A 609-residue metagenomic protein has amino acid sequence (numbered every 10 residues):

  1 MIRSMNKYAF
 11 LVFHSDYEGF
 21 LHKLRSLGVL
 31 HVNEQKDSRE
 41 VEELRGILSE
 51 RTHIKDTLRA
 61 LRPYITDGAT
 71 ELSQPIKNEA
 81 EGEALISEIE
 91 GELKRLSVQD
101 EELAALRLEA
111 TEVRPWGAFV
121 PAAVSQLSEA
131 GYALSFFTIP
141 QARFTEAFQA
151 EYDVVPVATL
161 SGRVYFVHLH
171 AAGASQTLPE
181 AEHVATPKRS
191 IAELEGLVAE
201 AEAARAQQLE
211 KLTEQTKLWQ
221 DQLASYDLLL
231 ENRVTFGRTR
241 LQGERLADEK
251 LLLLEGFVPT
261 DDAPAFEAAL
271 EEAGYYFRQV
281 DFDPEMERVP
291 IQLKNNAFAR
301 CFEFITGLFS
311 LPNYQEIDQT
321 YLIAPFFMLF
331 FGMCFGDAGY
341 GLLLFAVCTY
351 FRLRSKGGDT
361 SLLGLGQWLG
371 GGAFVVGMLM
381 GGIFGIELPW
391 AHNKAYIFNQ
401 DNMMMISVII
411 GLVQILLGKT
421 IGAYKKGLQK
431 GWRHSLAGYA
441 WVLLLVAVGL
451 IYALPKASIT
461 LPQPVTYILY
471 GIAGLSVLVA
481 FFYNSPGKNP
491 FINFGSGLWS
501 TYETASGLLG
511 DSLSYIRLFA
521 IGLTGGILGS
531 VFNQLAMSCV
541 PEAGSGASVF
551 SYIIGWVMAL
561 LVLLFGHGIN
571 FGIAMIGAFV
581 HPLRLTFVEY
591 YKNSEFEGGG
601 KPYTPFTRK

Functional and structural regions predicted by a protein language model:
M1-L322, F351, K356-G366: Long, charged N-terminal accessory/stalk domains
M1-N6, E18-V32, P264-K609: Conserved, carboxylate-rich catalytic/transport cores that coordinate ions
